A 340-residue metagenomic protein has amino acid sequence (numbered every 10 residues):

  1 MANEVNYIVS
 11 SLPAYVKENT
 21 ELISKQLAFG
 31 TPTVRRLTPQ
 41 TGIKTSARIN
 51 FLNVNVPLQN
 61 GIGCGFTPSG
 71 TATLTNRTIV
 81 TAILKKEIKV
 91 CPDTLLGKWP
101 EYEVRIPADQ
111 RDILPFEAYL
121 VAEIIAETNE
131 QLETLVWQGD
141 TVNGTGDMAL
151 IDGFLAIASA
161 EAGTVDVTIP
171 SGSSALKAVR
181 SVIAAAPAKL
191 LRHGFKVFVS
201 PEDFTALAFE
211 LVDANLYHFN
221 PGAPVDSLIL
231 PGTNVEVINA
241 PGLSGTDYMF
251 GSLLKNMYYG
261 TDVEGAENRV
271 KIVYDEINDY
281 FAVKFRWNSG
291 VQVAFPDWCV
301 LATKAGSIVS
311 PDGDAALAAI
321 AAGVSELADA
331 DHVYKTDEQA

Functional and structural regions predicted by a protein language model:
A2-P57, R111, D152-P170, A206-A340: Sequence/fold signature of self-assembling virion shell proteins
N3, Y7, P115, Y119 (+3 more regions): Alpha-helix boundary/N-cap detector
V9, P13, V121, I125 (+2 more regions): Short, well-ordered alpha-helical packing segments
E18, L22-E103, E130: Acidic/polar, low-complexity extended loops/arms that serve as protein-protein interfaces in large oligomeric shells
C64, K177-R180, K189-R192, E326-Q339: Surface-exposed charge patches in extracellular/virion surface proteins
T71-S159, P187-F204, V270-V293: Long, contiguous amphipathic alpha-helices that act as assembly "spine/axial" helices in icosahedral shell and virion
N143-A149, S181-K189, I229-G242: N-terminal short leaders/motifs
T168-G222: Aromatic-anchored, glycine/proline-accented short structural segments that stabilize local strand-turns or short
